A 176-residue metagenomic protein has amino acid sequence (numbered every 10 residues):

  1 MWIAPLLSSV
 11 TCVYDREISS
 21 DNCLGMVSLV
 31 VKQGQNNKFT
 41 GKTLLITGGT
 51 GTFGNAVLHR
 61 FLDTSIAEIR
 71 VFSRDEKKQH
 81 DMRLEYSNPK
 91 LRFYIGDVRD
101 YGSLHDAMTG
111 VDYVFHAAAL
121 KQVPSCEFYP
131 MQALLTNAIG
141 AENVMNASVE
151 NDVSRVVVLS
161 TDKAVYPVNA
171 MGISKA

Functional and structural regions predicted by a protein language model:
M26-G41: A short, basic/flexible loop-to-alpha-helix module at the beginning of a structural domain
L45-R60: N-terminal Rossmann NAD(P)H-binding glycine-rich loop of SDR-like oxidoreductase domains
I66-K78: Conserved glycine-rich Rossmann-like NAD(P)H-binding loop of the short-chain dehydrogenase/reductase
S73, I95, L135: Conserved residues in the N-terminal Rossmann fold of short-chain dehydrogenase/reductase
K77, R99, K121: Adenine-nucleotide cofactor-binding loop residues
I95-Y113: Conserved Rossmann-fold cofactor-binding substructure of NAD(P)-dependent oxidoreductases
Y113-H116, L120-A176: Conserved Rossmann-fold NAD(P)-dependent oxidoreductase catalytic core, especially the SDR/UDP-sugar
